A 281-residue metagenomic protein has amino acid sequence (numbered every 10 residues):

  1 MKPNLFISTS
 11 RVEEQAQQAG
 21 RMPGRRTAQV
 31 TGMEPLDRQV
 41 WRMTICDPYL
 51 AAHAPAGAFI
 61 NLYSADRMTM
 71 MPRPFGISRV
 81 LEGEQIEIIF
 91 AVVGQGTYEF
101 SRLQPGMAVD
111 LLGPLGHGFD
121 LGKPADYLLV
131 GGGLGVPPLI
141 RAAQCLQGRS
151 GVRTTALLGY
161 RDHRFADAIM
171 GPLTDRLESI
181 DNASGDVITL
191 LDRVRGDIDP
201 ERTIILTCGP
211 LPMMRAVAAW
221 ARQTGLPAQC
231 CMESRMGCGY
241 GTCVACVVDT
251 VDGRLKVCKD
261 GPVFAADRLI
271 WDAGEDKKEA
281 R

Functional and structural regions predicted by a protein language model:
M1-R25, D276-R281: Short, low-complexity, intrinsically disordered N-terminal peptides in bacterial proteins
R11-P105: Ferredoxin-reductase
A65-D66, P114, V251: Short, surface-exposed secondary-structure boundary micro-motifs
M68-F75, G116-A125, C258: Short, Lys/Arg- and Gly-enriched loop/turn segments at beta-strand edges
Q95-R235: FNR/FR-type flavoprotein reductase catalytic core
P138, L211, E233-P262: Local cysteine-cluster metal-coordination motifs and their immediate loop/turn environment, predominantly Fe-S cluster
L255-R281: Short Fe-S-cluster ligation motifs
